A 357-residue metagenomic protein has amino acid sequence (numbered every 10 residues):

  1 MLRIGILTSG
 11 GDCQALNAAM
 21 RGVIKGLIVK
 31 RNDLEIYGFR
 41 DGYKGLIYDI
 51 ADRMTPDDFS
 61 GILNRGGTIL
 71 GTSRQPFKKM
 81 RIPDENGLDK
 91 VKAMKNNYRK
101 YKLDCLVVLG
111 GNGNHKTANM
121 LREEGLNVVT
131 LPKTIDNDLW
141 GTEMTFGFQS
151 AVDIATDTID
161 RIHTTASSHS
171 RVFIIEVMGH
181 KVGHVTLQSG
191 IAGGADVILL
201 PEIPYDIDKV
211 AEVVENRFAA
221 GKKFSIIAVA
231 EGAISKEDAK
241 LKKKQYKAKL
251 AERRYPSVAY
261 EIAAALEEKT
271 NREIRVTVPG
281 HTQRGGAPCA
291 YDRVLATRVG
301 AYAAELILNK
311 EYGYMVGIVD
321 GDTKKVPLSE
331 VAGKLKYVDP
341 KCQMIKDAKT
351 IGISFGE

Functional and structural regions predicted by a protein language model:
M1-I50: N-terminal phosphate-binding or glycine-rich loops at protein starts, especially the Walker A/P-loop of NTPases
R3-G11, I69-G71, D104-V108, F173-E176: Short glycine-rich or small-residue beta-strand-to-loop segments that form or flank ligand, phosphate, metal/Fe-S
D12-V23, L46-I47, V91-K92, L103-N119 (+6 more regions): Short glycine/serine/threonine-rich phosphate/pyrophosphate-binding segments that cradle anionic phosphate groups
K30-R31, L121-T145, L199-D206: Short, acidic/small-residue loops that bind anionic groups at enzyme active sites
Y48-L106, G113, F146-D153, D157 (+1 more regions): Glycine-rich oxoanion-binding loops at beta->alpha junctions
N97, V108-G110, K116-M120, F148-S167 (+1 more regions): Accessory alpha-helical/coil subdomains and C-terminal extensions that flank or cap enzyme catalytic cores
R254-E357: C-terminal non-catalytic interaction/assembly regions of soluble proteins
